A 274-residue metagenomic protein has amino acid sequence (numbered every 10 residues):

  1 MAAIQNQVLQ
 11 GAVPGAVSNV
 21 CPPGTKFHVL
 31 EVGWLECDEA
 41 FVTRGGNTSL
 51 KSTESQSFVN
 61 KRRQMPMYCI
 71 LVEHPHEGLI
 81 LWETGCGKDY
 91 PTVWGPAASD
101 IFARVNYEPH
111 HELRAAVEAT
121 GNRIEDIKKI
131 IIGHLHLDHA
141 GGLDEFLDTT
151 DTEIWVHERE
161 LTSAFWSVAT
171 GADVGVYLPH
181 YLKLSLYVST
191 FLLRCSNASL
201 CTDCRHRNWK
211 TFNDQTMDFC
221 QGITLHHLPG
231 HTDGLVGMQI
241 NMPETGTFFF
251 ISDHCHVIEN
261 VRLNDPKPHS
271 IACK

Functional and structural regions predicted by a protein language model:
M1-R114, D126-K129, G246-D253: Metallo-beta-lactamase
L71, H226, G237-I271: Metal-dependent phosphodiesterase/nuclease catalytic metal-binding core
L79-I80, T152-E153, M217, T224-H226 (+2 more regions): Conserved active-site beta-strand-loop modules that form the wall/rim of enzyme catalytic pockets and either contain
W82, G133, V156-H157, M238 (+1 more regions): Active-site flanking residues adjacent to catalytic metal/cofactor-binding acidic residues
G85-G87, H136, E160, P229-D233 (+1 more regions): Catalytic metal-binding/acid-base residues of hydrolase active sites
V105-D126, E153-H227, K274: Metallo-beta-lactamase
I127-D138: Metallo-beta-lactamase
G141-T150: Metal-dependent catalytic neighborhoods of phosphoester/phosphodiester hydrolases
